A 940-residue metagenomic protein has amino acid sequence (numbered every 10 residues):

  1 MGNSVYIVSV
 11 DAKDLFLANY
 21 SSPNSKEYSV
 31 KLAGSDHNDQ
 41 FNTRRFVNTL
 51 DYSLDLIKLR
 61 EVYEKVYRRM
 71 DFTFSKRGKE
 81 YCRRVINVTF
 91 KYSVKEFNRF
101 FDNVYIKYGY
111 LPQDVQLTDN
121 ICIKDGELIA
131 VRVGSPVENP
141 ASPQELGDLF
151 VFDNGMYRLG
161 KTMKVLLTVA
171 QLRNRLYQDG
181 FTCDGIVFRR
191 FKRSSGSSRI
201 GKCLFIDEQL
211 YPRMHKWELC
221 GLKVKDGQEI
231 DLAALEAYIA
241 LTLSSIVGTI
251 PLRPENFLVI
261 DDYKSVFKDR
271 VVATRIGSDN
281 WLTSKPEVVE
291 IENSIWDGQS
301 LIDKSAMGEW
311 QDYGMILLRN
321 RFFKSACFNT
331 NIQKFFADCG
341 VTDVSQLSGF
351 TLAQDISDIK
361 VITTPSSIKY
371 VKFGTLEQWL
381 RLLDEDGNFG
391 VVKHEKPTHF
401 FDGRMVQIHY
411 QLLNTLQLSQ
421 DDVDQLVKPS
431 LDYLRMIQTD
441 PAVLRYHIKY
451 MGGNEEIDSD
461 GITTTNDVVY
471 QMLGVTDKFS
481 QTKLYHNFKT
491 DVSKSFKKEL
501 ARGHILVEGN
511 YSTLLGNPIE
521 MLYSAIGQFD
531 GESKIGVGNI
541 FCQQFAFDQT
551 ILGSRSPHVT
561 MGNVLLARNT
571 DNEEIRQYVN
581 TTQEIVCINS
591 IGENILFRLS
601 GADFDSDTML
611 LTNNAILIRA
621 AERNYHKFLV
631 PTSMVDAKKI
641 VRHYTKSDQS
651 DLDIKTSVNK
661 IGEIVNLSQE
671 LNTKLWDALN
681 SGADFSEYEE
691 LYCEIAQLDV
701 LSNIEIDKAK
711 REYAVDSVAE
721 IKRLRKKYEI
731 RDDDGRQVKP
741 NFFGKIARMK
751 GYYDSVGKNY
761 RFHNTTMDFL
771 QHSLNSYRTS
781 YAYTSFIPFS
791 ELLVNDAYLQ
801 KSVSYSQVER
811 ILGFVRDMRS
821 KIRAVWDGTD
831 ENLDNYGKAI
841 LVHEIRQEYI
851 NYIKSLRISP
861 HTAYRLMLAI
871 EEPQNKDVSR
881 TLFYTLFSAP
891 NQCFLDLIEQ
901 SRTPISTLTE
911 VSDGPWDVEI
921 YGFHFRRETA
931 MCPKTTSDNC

Functional and structural regions predicted by a protein language model:
M1-G601, T608, N613-C940: Beta-strand-enriched accessory nucleic-acid recognition/scaffold domains that flank the catalytic cores of large
